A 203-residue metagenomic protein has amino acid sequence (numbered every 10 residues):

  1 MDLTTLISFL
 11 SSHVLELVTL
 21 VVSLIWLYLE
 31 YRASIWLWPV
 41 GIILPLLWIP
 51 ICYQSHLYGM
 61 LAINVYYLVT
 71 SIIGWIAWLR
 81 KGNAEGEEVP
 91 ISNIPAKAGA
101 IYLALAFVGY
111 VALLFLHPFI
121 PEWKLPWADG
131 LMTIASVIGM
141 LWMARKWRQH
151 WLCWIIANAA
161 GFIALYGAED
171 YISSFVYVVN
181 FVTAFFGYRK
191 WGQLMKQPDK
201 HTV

Functional and structural regions predicted by a protein language model:
D2-A33, L37, K81-G82, S92-V203: Polytopic alpha-helical membrane-helix bundles and their juxtamembrane interface segments in multi-pass membrane
V21-I25, I63-S71: Alpha-helical transmembrane segments and their immediate interhelical/interface regions in integral membrane proteins
L29, Q54, G74-A77: Canonical alpha-helical transmembrane segments
A33-W36, W48-Y66: Helix-loop junctions on the outward
G41, I63-N64, V176-Y177: Residue-level recognition of transmembrane alpha-helices in multi-pass small-molecule transporters/permeases
G41-C52, L68-T70, G161: Hydrophobic alpha-helical transmembrane segments of multi-pass membrane proteins
Y66-N83: Membrane-water interface of transmembrane alpha-helices
